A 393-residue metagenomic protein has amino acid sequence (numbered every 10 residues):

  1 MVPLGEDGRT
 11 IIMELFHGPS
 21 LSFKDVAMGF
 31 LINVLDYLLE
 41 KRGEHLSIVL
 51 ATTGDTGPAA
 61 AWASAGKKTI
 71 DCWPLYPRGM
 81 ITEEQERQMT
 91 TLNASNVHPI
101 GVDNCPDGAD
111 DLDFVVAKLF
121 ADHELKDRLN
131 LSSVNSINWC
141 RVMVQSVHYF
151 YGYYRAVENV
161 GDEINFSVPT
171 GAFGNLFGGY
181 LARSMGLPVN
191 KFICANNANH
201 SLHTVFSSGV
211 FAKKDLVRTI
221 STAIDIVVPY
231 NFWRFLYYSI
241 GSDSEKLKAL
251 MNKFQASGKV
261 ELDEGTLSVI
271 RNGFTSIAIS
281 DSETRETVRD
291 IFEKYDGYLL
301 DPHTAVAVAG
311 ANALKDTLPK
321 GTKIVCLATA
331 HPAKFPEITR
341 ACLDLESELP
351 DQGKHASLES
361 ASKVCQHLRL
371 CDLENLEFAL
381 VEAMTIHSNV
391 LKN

Functional and structural regions predicted by a protein language model:
M1-N393: PLP-dependent amino-acid enzyme catalytic core
